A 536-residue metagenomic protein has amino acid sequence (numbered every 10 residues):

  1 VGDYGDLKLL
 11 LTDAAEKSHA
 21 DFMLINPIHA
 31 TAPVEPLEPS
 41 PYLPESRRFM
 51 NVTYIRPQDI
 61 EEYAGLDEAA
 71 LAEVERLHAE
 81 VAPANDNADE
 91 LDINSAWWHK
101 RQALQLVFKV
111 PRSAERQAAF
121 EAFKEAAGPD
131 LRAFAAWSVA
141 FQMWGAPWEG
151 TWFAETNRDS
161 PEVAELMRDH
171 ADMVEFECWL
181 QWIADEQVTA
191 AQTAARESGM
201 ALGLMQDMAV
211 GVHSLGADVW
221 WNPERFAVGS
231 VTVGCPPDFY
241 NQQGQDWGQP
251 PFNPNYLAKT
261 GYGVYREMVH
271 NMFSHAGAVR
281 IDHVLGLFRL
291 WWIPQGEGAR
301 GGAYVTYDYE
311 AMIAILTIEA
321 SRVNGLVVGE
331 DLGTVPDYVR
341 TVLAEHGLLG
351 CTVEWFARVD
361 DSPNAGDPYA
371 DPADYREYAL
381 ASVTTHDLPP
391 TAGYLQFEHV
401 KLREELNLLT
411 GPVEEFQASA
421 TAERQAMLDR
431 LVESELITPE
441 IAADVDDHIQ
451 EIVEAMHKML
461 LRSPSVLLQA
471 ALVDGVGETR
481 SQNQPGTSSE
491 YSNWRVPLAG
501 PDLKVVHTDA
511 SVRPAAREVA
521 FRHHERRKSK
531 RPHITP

Functional and structural regions predicted by a protein language model:
V1-N222: Acidic/aromatic-lined carbohydrate-recognition and catalytic surfaces of CAZymes acting on diverse glycans
D13-H19, Q187-L202, N271-A278, I315-L326 (+1 more regions): A structural motif corresponding to the C-terminal end of an alpha-helix and its immediate exit/capping segment
D21-I25, L202-Q206, V279, V327-G329 (+3 more regions): Hydrophobic faces of well-ordered beta-strands that scaffold small-molecule active sites in alpha/beta enzyme cores
I28-P33, Q142-W144, A209-H213, L285-F288 (+6 more regions): Short, solvent-exposed loop/turn segments at secondary-structure junctions
S40-Y42, M50, L66, Q192-R196 (+3 more regions): Active-site-proximal helices and loops of the catalytic beta/alpha 8
R116-A119, D331-T479: Conserved alpha/beta catalytic core and glycan-binding cleft of carbohydrate-active enzymes
R132, A201-V264, M268-N271, H275 (+1 more regions): Substrate-binding/active-site clefts of carbohydrate-active enzymes
D474-T508: Low-complexity, glycine/alanine/valine/leucine- and proline-rich hydrophobic stretches
